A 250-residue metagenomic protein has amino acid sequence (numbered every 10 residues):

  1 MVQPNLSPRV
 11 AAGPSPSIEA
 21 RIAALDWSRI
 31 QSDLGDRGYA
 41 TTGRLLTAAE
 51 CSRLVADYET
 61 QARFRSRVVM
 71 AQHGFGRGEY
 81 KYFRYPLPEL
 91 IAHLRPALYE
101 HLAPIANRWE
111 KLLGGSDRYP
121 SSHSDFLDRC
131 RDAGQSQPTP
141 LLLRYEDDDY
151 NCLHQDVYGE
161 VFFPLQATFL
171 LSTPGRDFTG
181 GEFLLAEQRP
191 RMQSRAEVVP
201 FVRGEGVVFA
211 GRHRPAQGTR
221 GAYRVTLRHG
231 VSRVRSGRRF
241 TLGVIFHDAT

Functional and structural regions predicted by a protein language model:
M1-D36: Fe(II)/2-oxoglutarate
R29-L127: Non-heme Fe(II)/2-oxoglutarate
T47, D147, S236-G237: Short strand-connecting beta-turns/loops that link adjacent beta-strands
A103, L141-L143, H154, T168-L170 (+3 more regions): Residues in well-ordered beta-strands of folded domains
D125-R144: Alpha-helix-centered segments that form part of catalytic cores
L142-D147, G159-D177: Short, conserved beta-strand element in jelly-roll/cupin
N151-Y158: Histidine-centered catalytic micro-motifs
F163, P174, F178-T250: Catalytic core of Fe(II)/2-oxoglutarate
